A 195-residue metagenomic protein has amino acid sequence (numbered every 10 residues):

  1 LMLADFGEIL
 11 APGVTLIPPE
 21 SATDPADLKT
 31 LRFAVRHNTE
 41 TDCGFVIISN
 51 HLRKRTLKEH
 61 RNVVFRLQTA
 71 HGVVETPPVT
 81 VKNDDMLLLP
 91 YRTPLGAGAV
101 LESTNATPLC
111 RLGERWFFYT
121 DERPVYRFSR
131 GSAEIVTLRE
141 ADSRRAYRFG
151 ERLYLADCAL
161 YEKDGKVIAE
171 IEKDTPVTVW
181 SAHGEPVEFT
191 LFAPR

Functional and structural regions predicted by a protein language model:
L1-R195: Carbohydrate-binding surfaces of carbohydrate-active enzymes
